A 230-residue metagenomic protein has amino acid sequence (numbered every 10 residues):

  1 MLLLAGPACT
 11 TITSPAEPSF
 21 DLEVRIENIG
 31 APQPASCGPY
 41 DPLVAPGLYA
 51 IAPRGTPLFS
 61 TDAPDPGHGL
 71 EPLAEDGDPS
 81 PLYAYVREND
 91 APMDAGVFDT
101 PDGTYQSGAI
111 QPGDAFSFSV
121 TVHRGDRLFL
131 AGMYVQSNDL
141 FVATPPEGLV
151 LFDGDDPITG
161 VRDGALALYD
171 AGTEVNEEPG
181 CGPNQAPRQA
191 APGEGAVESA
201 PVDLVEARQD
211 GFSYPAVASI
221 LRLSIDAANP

Functional and structural regions predicted by a protein language model:
M1-L2: Sec-dependent signal peptide recognition, specifically the positively charged N-region followed immediately by
A5-A8, Q111-G113, P201-A207: Short amphipathic alpha-helical surface micro-motifs
A5-F20: Bacterial Sec-dependent N-terminal signal peptides
A8-T10, S36-G38, G180-G182: Sequence contexts marking disulfide-bonded cysteines in secreted/extracellular proteins
E17-D21, I29-D153: Structured domain cores in non-transmembrane regions
D41-P66, P81-R87, V97-D99, T144 (+1 more regions): Extracellular low-complexity, O-glycosylation-prone Ser/Thr/Pro/Gly-rich "stalks" and linkers flanking catalytic
